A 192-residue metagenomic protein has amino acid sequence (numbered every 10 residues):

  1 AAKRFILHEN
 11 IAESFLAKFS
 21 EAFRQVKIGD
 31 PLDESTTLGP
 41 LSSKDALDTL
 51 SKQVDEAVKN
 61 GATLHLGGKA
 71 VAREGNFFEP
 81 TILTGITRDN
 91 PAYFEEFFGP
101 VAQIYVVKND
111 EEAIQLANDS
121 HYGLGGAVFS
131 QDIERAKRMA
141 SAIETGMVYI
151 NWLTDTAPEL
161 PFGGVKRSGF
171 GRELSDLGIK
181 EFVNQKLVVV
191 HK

Functional and structural regions predicted by a protein language model:
A1-P80, E111-G146: Aldehyde/semialdehyde dehydrogenase
K27, A70, F77-K192: Conserved C-terminal structural/oligomerization subdomain of aldehyde/semialdehyde dehydrogenase
